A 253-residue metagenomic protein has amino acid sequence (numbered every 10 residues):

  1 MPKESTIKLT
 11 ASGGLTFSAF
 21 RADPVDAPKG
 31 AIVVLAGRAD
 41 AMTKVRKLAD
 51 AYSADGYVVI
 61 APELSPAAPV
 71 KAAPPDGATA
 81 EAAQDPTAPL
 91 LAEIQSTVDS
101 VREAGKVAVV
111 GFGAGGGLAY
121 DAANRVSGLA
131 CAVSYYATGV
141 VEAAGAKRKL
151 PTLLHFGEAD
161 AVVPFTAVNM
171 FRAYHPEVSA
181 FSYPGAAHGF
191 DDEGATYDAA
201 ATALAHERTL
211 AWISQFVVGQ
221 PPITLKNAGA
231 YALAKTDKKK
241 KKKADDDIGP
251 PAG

Functional and structural regions predicted by a protein language model:
S5-A104, D192: Serine-hydrolase catalytic machinery in alpha/beta-hydrolase-like enzymes
V58, P151, E177: Residue-level detector of anion-binding/catalytic polar loops
A61, S134, L154-F156: Hydrophobic residues in well-ordered beta-strands that form the structural core
Q95-R148: Primarily recognizes the serine-hydrolase "nucleophile elbow" in alpha/beta-hydrolase and SGNH/GDSL folds
R148, L154-F156, D160: Short beta-strand/loop motif that positions the catalytic acidic residue of the alpha/beta-hydrolase fold
A159-V163, M170-F171, H188: Acidic catalytic loop of the alpha/beta-hydrolase fold
A167-V178: Conserved loop-alpha-helix segment in the C-terminal half of the alpha/beta-hydrolase fold that carries the catalytic
V178-G253: C-terminal catalytic histidine-bearing segment of alpha/beta-hydrolase fold enzymes
